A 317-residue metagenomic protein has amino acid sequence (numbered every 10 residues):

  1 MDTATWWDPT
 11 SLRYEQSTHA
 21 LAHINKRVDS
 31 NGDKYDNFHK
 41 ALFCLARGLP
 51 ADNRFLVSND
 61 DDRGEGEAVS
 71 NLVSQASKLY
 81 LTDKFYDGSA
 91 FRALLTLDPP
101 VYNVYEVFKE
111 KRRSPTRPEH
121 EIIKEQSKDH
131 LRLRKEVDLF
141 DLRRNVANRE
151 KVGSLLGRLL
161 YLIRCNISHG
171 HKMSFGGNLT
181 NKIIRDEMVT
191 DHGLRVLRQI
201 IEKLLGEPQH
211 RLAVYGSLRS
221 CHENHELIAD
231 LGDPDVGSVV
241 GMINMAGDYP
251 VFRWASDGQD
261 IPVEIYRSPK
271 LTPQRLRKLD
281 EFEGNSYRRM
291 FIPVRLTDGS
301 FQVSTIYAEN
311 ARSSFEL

Functional and structural regions predicted by a protein language model:
D2-R144: Helix-loop junctions and short alpha-helical segments
G32-F43, S89, K151-L162, R185-V196 (+3 more regions): Short, well-structured alpha-helical interface segments that form or flank functional binding sites
F43, L49-P50, K172-S174, R219-S220 (+1 more regions): Short, solvent-exposed loop/turn segments at secondary-structure junctions
A46, P50-N53, C165-M173, R198 (+1 more regions): Charged/polar positions within long, soluble alpha-helices
Y105-G157, R164, P273-L276, D280 (+2 more regions): A charged, amphipathic interaction segment
D129-F140, S154-C165, N181-P208: Amphipathic, Lys/Arg-enriched alpha-helical patches that create a basic surface for binding polyanionic ligands
G170, S174-I183, N224-L227: Short conserved catalytic/interaction loops centered on acidic-Pro-aromatic/His motifs
G206-L317: Glycine-aromatic micro-motifs
